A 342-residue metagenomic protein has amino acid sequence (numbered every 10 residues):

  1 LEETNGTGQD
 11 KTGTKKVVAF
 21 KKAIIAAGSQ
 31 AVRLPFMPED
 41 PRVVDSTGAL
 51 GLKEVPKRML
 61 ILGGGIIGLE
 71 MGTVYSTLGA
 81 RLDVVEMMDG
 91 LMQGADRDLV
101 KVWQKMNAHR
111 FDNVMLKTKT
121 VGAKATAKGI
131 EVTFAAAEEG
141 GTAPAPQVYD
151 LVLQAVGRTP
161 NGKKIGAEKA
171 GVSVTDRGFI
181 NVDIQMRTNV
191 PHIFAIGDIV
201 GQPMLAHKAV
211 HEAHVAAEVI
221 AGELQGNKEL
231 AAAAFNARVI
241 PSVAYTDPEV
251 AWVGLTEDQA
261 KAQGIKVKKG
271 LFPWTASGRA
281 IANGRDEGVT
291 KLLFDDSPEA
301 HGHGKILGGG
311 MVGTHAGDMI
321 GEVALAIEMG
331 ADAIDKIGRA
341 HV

Functional and structural regions predicted by a protein language model:
L1-K11, V18, L78-I184, L255 (+4 more regions): A Rossmann-like FAD-binding core segment of flavoenzymes
E2-R42: Glycine/serine-rich phosphate-binding loop and adjoining beta1-alpha1 elements at the start of nucleotide-handling
S29-A31, L50, E54, G65-I66 (+2 more regions): Residue-level detector of alpha-helix initiation sites
D40-K57, P146-E229, E299, G321-L325 (+1 more regions): FAD-site-proximal beta/loop scaffold in flavoenzymes
R42, K53-A95, L205: Rossmann-like NAD(P)H-binding beta-loop-alpha module
A95-V102, M106, I196-K261, H341: A conserved FAD-binding loop/helix module that cradles the flavin
I240, Y245-H341: Flexible, glycine-rich terminal cap/loop adjacent to redox cofactors in electron-transfer oxidoreductases
